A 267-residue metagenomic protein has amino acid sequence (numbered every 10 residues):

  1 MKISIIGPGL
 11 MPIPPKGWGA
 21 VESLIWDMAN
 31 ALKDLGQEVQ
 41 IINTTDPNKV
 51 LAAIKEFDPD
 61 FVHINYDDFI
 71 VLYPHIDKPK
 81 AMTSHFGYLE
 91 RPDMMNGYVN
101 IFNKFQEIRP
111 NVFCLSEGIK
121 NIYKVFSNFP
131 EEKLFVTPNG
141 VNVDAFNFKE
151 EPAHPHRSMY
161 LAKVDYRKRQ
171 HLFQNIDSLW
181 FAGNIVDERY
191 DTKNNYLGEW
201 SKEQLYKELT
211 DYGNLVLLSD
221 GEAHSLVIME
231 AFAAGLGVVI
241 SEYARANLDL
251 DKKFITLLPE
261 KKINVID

Functional and structural regions predicted by a protein language model:
I3-S4, F61-I64, P74-P92, V112-F113: Active-site proximal beta-strand in glycosyltransferases
P92, E107-K133, V141: A short, active-site helix/loop in glycosyltransferases that binds the activated sugar's phosphate group
P92-M94, K124, P138-H156: Acidic anion/phosphate-binding donor-loop and adjacent secondary structure in glycosyltransferase catalytic cores
F113, E150-K168, Q174-W180: Conserved donor-binding/catalytic core segment of Leloir-type glycosyltransferases
G118-I119, T137-F146, I185-D187: Short beta-strand->alpha-helix junction loop in the catalytic core of nucleotide-activated group-transfer enzymes
D220: Aromatic "clamp/platform" in nucleotide-sugar-dependent glycosyltransferases that forms part of the donor/acceptor
G237-S241, N247: Short hydrophobic beta-strand element within catalytic cores of glycosyltransferases and related nucleotide-activated
N247-D267: Change "using UDP/GDP/dTDP sugars" to "using nucleotide sugars
